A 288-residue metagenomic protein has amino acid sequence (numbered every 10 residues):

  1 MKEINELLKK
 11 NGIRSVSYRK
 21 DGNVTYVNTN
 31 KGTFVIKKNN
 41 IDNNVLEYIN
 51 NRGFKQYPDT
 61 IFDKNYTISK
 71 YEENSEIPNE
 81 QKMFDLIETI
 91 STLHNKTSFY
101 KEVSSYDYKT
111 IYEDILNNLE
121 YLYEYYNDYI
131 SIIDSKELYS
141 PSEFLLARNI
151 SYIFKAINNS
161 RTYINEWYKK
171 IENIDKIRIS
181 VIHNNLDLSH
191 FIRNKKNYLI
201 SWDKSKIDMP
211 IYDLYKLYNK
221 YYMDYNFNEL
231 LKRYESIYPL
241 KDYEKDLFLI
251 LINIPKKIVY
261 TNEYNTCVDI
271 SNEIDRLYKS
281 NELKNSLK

Functional and structural regions predicted by a protein language model:
M1-G12, S151-T162, E166, I274-K288: Regulatory N- and C-terminal appendages and interdomain linkers associated with kinase/kinase-like NTP transferase
K2-N30, F54: ATP-binding glycine-rich phosphate-binding loop
V24-N28, T162-L214: Active-site acidic catalytic loop and adjacent metal/ATP-binding pocket of ATP-dependent phosphoryl transfer enzymes
N28-I111: ATP-binding pocket architecture of kinase catalytic cores
N65-N79, N95-F99, E124-S135, I254-I270: A glycine-centered beta->alpha junction motif in the catalytic cores of kinase/phosphotransferase enzymes
D107-V181: ATP-dependent phospho-/nucleotidyl transfer catalytic cores
I132-S140, L145, E166, K170 (+1 more regions): Helical subdomain adjoining the active site within ATP-dependent kinase catalytic cores
P210-K241, I252-R276: Active-site activation/catalytic loop segments of kinase-like enzymes and analogous catalytic loops in related
